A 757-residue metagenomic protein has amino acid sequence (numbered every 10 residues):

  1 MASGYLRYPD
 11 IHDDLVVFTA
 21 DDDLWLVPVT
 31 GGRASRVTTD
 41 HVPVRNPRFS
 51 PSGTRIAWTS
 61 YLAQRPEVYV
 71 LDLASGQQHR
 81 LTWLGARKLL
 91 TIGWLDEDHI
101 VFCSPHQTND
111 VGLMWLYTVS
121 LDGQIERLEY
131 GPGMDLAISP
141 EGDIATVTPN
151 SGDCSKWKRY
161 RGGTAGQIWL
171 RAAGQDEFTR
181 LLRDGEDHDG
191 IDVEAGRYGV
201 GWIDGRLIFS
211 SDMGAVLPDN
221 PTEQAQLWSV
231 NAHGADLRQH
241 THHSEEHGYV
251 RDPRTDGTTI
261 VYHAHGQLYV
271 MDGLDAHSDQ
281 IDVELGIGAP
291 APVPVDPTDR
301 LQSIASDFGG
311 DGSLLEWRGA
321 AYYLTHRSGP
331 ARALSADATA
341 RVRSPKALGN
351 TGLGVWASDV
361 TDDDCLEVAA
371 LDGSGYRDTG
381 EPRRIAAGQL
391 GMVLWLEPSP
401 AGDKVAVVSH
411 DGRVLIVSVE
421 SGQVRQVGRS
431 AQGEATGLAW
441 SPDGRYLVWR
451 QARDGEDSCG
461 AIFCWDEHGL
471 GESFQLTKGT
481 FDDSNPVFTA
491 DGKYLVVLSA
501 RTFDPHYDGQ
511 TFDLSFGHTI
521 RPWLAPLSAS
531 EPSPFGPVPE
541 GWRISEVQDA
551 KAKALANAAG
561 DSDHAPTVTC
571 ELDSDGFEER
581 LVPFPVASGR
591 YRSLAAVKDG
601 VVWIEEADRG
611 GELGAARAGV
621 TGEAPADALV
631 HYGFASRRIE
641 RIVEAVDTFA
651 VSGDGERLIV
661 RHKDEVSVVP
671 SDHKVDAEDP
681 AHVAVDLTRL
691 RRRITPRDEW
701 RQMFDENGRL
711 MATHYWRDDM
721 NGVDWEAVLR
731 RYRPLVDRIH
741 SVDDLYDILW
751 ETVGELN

Functional and structural regions predicted by a protein language model:
M1-G4, A34, G286-L301, G380-P382 (+1 more regions): A short helix->beta-strand "capping" segment at the edge of beta-propeller domains
M1-V27, D299-Y322, P585-A607, G611-E612: Beta-strand-rich domains and repeat architectures in extracellular enzymes and scaffolds, especially beta-propellers
D10-D13, P47-R55, T91-H99, A137-A145 (+9 more regions): Blade-terminus and WD-like Trp-Asp/Gly-His loop motifs, strongest in beta-propeller folds
T19-W25, D40-V44, T59-Y69, T82-L89 (+27 more regions): A flexible loop/linker signature enriched in serine peptidases of the S9 family
R33-R36, G76-H79, G123-R127, Q167 (+13 more regions): Predominantly a core beta-strand signature of beta-propeller blades across repeat-based propeller domains
R238-D252, R341, F474-N485, S588-R592 (+1 more regions): Conserved blade-ending motifs and adjacent loop-strand segments that build the rim/top face of beta-propeller domains
A305-D311, V547-A587, A595: Extended repeat-based solenoid scaffolds, especially LRR ectodomains and other repeat-derived architectures
V582, S593-A596, E605, L613-N757: Intrinsically disordered, Ser/Thr/Pro/Gly-rich linkers and terminal tails that flank and connect PDZ domains
